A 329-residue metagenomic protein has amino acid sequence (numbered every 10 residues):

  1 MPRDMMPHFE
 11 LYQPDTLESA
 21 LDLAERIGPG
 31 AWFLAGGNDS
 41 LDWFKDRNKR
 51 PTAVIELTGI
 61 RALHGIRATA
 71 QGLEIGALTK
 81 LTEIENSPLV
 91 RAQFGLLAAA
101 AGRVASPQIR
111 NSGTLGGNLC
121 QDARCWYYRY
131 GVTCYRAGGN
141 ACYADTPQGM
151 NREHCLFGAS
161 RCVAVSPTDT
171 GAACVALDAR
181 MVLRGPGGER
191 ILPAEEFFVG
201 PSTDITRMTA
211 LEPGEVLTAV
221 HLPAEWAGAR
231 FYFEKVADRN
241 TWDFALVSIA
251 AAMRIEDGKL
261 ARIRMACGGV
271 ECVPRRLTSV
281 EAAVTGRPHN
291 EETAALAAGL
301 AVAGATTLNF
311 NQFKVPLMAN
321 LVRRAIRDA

Functional and structural regions predicted by a protein language model:
M1-A329: C-terminal structural segment of proteins
